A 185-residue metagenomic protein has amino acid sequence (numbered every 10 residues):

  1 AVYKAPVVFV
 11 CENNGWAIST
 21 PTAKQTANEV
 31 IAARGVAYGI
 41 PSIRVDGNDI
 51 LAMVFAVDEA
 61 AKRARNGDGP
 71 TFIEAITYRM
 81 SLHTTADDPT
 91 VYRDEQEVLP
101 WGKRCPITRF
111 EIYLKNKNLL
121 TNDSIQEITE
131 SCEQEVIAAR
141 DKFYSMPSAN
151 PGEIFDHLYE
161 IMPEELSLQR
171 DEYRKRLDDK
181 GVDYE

Functional and structural regions predicted by a protein language model:
A1-S148: Glycine-rich ThDP/TPP pyrophosphate-binding loop and its adjacent helix/strand module within ThDP-dependent enzymes
P151, F155-E185: Intrinsic disorder at enzyme termini
